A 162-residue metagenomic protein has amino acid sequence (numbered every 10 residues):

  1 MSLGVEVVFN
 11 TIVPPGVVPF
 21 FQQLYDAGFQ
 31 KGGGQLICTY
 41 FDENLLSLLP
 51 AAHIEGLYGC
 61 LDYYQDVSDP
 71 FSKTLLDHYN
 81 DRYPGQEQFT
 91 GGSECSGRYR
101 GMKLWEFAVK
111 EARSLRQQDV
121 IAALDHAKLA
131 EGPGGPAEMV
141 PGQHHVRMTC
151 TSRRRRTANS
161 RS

Functional and structural regions predicted by a protein language model:
M1-S162: Extracytosolic ligand-binding ectodomains
